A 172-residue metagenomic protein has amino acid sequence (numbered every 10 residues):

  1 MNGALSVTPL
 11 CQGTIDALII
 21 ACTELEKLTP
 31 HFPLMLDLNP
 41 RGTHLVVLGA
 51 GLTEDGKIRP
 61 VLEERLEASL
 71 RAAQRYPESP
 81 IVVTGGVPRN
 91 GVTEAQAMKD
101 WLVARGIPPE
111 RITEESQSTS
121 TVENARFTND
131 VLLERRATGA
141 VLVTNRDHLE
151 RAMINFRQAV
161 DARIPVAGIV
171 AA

Functional and structural regions predicted by a protein language model:
M1-N2: N-terminal targeting leaders that direct proteins to extracytoplasmic destinations
L5-C11, L18, E24-A172: A structural signal for short, hydrophobic/glycine-enriched beta-strand patches
